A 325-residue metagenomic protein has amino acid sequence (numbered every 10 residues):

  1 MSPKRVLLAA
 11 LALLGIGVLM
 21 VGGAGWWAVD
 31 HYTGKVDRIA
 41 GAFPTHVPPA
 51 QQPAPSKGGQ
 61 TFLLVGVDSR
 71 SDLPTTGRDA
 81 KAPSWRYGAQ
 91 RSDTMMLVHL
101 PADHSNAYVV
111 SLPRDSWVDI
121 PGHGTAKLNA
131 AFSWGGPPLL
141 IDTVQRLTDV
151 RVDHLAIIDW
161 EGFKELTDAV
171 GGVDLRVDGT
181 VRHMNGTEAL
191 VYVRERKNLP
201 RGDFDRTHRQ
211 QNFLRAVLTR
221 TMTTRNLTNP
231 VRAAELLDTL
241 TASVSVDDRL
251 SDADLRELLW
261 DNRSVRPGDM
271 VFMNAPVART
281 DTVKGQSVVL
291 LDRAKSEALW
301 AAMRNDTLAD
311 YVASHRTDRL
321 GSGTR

Functional and structural regions predicted by a protein language model:
P3-Q90: N-terminal hydrophobic targeting segments that direct proteins to the cell envelope
F43-Q51, P74-M96, A130-Q145, R151-V152 (+1 more regions): N-terminal post-signal-peptidase region of extra-cytosolic proteins
K57-Q60, Q90-M95, H104-L112, H123-T125 (+7 more regions): Extracytoplasmic
Q60, G162-T239, V244, T324-R325: Flexible, polar/acidic helix-loop-strand segments at domain edges
D72-L73, G77, M184, S245-R325: C-terminal solvent-exposed extensions
P83-R86, A126-W134, D149-H154, K197-D205 (+3 more regions): Second-shell loop/turn segments in exported
H99-A102, W117, S133, Q145-D149 (+6 more regions): Sec-exported extracytoplasmic/periplasmic mature domains
L128-V181, R249: Amphipathic, coiled-coil-like alpha-helical scaffolding segments used for oligomerization/assembly
